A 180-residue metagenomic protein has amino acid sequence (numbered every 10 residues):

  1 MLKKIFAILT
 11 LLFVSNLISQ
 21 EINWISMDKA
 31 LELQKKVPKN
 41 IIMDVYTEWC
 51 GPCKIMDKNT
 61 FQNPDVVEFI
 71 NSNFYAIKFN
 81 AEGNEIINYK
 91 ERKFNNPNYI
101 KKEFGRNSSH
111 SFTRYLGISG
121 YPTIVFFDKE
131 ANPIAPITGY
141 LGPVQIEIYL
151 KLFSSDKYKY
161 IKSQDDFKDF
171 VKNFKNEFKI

Functional and structural regions predicted by a protein language model:
M1-E21: Bacterial Sec-dependent N-terminal signal peptides
Q20, G117, D128, I134-I180: Non-globular targeting/processing and membrane-anchoring segments
N23-I41, I70: A short beta-strand-turn-helix
V37-G51, A76: Short active-site neighborhood of thiol/selenol oxidoreductases, capturing the structured segment around
N40, N95-K102, H110-V125: Structural micro-motif
C53-N71: Typically the conserved alpha-helix immediately C-terminal to a functionally engaged Cys/Sec in thioredoxin-like
S72-Y89: Structural microenvironment flanking redox-active thiols in thiol-disulfide oxidoreductases
A76, F112, G120-I137: A short, hydrophobic beta-strand/beta-hairpin element that forms part of a small beta-sheet core
